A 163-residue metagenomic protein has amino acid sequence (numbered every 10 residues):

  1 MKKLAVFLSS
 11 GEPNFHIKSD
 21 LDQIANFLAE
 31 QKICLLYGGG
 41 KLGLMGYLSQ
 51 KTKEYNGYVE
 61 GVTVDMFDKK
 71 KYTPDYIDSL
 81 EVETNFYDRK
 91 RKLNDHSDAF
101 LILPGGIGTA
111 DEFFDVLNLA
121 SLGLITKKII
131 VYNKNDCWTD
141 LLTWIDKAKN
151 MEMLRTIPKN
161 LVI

Functional and structural regions predicted by a protein language model:
M1-H96, N135-I163: A cross-family phosphate/adenosyl-ligand binding-site feature
K2-L4, K127-I130: Hydrophobic beta-strand segments of well-ordered beta-sheets in folded domains
L44-G46, F67, D111-F114, I129: Residues at secondary-structure transition points
D88-L124, I130: Active-site/ligand-binding-proximal alpha/beta "capping" segment
